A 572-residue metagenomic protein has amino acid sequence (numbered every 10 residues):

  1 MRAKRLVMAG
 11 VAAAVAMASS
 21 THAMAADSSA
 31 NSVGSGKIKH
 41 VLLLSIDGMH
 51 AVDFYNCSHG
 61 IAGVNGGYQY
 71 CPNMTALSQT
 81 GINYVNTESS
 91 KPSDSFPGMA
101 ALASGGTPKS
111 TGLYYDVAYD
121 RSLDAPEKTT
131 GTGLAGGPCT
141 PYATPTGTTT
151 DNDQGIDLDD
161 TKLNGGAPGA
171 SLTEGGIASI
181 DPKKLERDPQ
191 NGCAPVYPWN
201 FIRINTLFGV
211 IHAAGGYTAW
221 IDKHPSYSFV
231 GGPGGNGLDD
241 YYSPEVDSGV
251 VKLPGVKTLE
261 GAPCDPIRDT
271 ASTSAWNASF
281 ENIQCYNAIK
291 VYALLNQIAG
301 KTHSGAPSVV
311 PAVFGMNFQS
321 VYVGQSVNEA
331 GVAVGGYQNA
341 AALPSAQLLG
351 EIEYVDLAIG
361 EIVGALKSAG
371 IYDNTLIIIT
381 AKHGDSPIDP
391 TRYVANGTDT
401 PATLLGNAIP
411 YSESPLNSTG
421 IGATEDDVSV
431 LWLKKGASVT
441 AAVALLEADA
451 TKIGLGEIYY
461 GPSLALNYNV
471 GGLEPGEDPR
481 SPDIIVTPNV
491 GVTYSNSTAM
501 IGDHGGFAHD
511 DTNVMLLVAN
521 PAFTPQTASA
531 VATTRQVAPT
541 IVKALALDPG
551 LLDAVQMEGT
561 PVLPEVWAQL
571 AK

Functional and structural regions predicted by a protein language model:
A16-M24: C-terminal segment of classical bacterial N-terminal signal peptides
F54-G112, Y217-A219: Short, structured active-site-proximal loop/turn typified by the sulfatase FGly-forming signature C/S-X-P-X-R
Y84-A103, I221-G231, N317-Q319, V555-V562: Short, solvent-exposed turn/loop segments enriched in Gly/Ser/Thr/Pro and often Arg
T148, Q154-I156, L163-G165, A170-R187 (+2 more regions): Catalytic-site neighborhoods of secreted/periplasmic enzymes that process anionic sulfate/phosphate groups
I177-N191, N200-N205, E413-T540, A544: Active-site neighborhoods of enzymes that stabilize oxyanions during catalysis
H224-P225, F229-D240, K301-Y354, T391-Y393: Active-site His/acidic residue clusters
E353-N396, N467, I541: Metal-dependent active-site segment of extracytoplasmic phospho-/sulfohydrolases and closely related
N374, A381-G436: Acidic/histidine-rich catalytic neighborhood
